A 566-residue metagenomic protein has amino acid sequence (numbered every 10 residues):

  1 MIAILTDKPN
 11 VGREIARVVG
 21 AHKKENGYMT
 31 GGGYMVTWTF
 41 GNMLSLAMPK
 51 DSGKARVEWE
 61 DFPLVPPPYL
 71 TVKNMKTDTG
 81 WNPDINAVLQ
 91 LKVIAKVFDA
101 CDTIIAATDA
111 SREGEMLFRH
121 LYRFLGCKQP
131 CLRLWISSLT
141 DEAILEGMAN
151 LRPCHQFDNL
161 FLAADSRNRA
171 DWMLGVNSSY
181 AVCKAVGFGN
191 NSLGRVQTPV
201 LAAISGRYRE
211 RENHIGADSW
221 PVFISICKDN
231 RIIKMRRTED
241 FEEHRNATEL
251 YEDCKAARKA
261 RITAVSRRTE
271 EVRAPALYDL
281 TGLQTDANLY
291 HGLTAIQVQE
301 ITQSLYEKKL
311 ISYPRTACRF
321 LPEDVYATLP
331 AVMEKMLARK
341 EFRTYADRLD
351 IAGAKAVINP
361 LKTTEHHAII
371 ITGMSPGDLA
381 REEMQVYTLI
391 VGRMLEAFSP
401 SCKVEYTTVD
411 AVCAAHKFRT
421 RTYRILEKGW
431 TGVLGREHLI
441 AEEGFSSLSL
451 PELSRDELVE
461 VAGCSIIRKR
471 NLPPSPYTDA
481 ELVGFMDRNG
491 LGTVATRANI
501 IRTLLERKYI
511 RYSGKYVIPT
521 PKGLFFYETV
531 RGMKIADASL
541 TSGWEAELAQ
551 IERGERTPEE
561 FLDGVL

Functional and structural regions predicted by a protein language model:
M1-N168, W172-L174, A462: Intrinsically disordered, low-complexity regulatory segments
V11, I15, N86-V97, A110-L121 (+24 more regions): Helical mechanochemical/support elements of P-loop NTPase systems and associated helical scaffolds
K23-G27, C154-N159, Y180-K184, R209-H214 (+2 more regions): Active-site phosphate-binding and catalytic loops of NTP-dependent enzymes
M35, M43-P83, N191-Q303, E307 (+4 more regions): Long, highly charged, low-complexity internal segments
D165-R167, G187-T198, S219-K228, S304 (+7 more regions): A glycine-rich phosphate-binding loop feature that marks nucleotide/adenosyl-phosphate handling sites
S166-S179, I224-I226, E270-G282, E300-I311 (+4 more regions): Core structural elements
S312-L337, D350, N499-K534: Accessory beta->alpha helical hairpin/"wing" motif in late/C-terminal subdomains of nucleic-acid enzymes
E341-H367, I535-L566: Leucine-rich, amphipathic alpha-helical/linker segments
